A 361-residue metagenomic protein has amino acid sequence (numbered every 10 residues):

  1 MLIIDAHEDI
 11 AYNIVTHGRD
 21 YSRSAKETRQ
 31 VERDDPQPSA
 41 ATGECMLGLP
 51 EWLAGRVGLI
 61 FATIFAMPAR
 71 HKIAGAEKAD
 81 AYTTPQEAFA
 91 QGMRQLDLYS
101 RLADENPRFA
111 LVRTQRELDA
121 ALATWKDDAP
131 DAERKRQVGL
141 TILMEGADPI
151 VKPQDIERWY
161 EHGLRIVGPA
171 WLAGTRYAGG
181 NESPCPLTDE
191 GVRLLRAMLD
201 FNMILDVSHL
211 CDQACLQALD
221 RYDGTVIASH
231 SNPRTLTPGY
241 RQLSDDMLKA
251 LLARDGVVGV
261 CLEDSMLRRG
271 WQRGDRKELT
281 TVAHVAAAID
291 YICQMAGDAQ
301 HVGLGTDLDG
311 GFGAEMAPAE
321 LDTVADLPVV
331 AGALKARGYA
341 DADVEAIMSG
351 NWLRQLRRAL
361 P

Functional and structural regions predicted by a protein language model:
M1-C185, D189, P238-P361: N-terminal hydrophobic targeting/anchoring segments and the immediately downstream early-domain regions of hydrolases
L2, F201, G224-T225, V302: The start of beta-strands in P-loop NTPase/AAA+ ATPase cores
I3-I10, L210, A228-S231: Histidine-centered catalytic micro-motifs
L187-D200, A218-V226, V330: Alpha-helix-loop-beta-strand connector modules within alpha/beta enzyme cores
L195-V207, C211-Q217, D245-A253, Y291: Substrate-binding cleft of carbohydrate-active enzyme catalytic domains
L216-N232, A317-L321, A325: A short alpha/beta connector and helix-capping loop motif
T235: Gly/Ser/Thr-rich loop/hinge elements
